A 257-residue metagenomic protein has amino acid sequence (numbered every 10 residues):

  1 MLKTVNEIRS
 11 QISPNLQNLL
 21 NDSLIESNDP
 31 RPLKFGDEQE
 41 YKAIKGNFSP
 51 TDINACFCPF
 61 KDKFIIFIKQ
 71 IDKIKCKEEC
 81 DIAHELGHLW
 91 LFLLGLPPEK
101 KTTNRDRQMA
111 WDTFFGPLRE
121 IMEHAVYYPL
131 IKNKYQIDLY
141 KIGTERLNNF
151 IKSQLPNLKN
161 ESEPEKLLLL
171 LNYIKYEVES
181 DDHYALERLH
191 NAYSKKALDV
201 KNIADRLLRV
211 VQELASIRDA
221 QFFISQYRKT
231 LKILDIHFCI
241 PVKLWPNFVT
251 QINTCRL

Functional and structural regions predicted by a protein language model:
M1-F64, I71-K75, T113-F115, R119-I121 (+3 more regions): Auxiliary, metal-adjacent structural segments of Zn-dependent hydrolase domains
D62-F64, P97-W111, L147-N157: Short amphipathic alpha-helical segments and their helix-coil junctions
I66-I68, I82-A83: Hydrophobic beta-strand residues in large extracellular and virion-surface proteins
C76-K77, L91-A125: Post-HEXXH active-site segment of zinc metalloproteases
K77-L86: Short alpha-helical catalytic segment bearing the HExxH-like zincin motif of zinc-dependent metalloproteases
W90-G95, M122, Y135, I151 (+1 more regions): Short alpha-helix boundary/capping elements
L130-Q154: Short helix/loop segments within enzyme catalytic domains that coordinate or immediately flank catalytic cofactors
N149-L257: Pan-zinc metallopeptidase signature
